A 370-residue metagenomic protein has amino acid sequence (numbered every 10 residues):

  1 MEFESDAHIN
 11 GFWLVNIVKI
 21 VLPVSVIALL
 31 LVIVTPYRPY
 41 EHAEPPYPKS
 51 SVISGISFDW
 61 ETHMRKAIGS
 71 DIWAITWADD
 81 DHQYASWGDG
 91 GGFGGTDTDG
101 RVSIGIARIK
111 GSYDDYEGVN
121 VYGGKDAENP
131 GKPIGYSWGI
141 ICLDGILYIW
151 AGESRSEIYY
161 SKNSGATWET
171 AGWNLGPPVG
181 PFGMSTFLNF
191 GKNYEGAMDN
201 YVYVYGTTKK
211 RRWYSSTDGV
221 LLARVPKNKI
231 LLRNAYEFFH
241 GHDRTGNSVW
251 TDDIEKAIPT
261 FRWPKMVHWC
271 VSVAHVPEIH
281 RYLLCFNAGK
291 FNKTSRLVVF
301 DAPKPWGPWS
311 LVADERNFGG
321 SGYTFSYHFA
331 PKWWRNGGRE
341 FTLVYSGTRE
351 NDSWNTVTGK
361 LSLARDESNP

Functional and structural regions predicted by a protein language model:
H42-S57, E61-H63, H82-P130, A151-S164 (+1 more regions): Beta-propeller domains
K66-A78, P130-D144, F182-D199, V267-E278 (+1 more regions): Structural signature of eukaryotic scaffold interfaces centered on beta-propeller domains
D81-A85, D144-I149, A197-V204, I279-L283 (+1 more regions): Entry beta-strands of beta-propeller and related beta-repeat scaffolds
F93-I106, R155-Y160, R212-A223, N292-F300 (+1 more regions): Structural motif
K110-Y116, Y160-A171, N228-K229, A302-L311 (+1 more regions): Asp-box/BNR beta-propeller loop motif
R155-E157, T167-N200, G206-K210: Asp-box/WD-like beta-propeller blade repeats and closely related beta-sheet repeat scaffolds
Y201-D301, A313: Active-site cradle of extracellular carbohydrate-active enzymes
P308-W334: Conserved blade-ending motifs and adjacent loop-strand segments that build the rim/top face of beta-propeller domains
